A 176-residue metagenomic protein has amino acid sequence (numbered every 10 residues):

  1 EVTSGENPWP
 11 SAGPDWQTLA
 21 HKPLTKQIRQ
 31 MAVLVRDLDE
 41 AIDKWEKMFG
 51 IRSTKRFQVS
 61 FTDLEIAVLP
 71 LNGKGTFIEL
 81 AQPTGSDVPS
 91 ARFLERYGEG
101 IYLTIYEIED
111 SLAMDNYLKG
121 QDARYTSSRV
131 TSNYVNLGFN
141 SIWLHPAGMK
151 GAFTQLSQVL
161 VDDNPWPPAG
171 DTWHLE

Functional and structural regions predicted by a protein language model:
E1-L24, Q58, A67-P70, I78 (+1 more regions): Vicinal oxygen chelate
G13-P14, Q82-V88: Short, composition-biased local secondary-structure segments
W16-K22, R29-Q30, E46-T54: Extended macromolecule-engaging scaffold surfaces, prototypically the DNA polymerase sliding clamp/PCNA/9-1-1 ring
T18-P23, A91-Y97: Short, flexible, solvent-exposed loop/turn segments with mixed acidic/basic and small polar residues
T25-V35, W45, L69, G75-A81 (+3 more regions): Short, structured motif recognition centered on aromatic/hydrophobic residues
V35-M48, R52, F57, G85-P89 (+1 more regions): Vicinal oxygen chelate
F61: Short, glycine/acidic-rich beta->alpha junctions
